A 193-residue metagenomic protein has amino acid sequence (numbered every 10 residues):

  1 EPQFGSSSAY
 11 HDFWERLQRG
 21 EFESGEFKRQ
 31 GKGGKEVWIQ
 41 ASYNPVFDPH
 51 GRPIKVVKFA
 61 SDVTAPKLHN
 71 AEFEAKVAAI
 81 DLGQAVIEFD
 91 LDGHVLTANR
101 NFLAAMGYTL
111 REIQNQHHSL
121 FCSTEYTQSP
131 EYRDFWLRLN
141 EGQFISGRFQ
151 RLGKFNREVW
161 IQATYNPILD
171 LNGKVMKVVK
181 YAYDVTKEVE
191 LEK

Functional and structural regions predicted by a protein language model:
E1-G5, E112-Y126: PAS-family sensory/regulatory domains
K28-G34, F47, Q150-N156, L169-D170: PAS-family sensory domains
A41-Y43, A60, A163-Y165, A182: Sensory-domain boundary capping and coupling elements
R52-D62, K174-D184: PAS-family sensory domains
K67-A78, V189-K193: Sensory-domain boundary/capping and coupling elements
V86, G93-L96: Conserved hydrophobic beta-strand signature of PAS-family and PAS-like sensory domains
D90, N99-F102: N-terminal capping loop/helix in small sensory signaling domains highlighted by a polar->aromatic N-x2-3-F motif
F102-Q114: PAS/PAS-like sensory domain cap-loop motif
